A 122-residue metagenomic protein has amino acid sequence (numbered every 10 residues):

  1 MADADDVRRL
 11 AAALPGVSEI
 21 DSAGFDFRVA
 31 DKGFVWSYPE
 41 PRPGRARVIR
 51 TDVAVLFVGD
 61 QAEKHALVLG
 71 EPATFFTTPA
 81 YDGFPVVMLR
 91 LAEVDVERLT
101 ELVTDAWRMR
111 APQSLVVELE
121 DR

Functional and structural regions predicted by a protein language model:
M1-R122: Charge-dense, helix-prone N-terminal extensions
